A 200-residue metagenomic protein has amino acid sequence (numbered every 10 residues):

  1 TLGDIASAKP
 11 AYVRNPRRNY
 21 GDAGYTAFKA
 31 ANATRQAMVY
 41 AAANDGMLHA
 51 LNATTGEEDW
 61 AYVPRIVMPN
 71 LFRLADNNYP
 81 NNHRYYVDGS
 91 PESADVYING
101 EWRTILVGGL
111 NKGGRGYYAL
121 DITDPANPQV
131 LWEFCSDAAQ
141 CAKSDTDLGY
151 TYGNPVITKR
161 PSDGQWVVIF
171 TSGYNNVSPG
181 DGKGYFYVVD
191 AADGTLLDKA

Functional and structural regions predicted by a protein language model:
T1-A200: A fold-level detector for beta-propeller and closely related beta-sheet-rich head/sensor domains
